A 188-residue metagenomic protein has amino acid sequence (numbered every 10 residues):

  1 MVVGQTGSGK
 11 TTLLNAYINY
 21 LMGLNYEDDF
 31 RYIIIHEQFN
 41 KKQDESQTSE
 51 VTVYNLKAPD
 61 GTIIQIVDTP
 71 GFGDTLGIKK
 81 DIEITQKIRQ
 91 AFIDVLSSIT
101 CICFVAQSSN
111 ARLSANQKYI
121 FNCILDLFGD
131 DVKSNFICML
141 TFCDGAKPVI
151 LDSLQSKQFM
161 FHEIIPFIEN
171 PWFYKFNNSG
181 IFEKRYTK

Functional and structural regions predicted by a protein language model:
M1-K188: Conserved GTPase G-domain substructure that encodes guanine base recognition and part of the catalytic core, centered
